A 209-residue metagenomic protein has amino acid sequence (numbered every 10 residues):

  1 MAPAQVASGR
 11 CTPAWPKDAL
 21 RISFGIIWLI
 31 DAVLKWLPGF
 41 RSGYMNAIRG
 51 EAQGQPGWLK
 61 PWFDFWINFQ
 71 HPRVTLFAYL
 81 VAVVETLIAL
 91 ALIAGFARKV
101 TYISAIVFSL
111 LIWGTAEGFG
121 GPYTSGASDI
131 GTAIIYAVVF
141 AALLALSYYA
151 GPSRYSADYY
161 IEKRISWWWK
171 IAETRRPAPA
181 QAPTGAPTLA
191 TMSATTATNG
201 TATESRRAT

Functional and structural regions predicted by a protein language model:
M1-V84, A94-T209: Extended, low-polarity transmembrane helix blocks
